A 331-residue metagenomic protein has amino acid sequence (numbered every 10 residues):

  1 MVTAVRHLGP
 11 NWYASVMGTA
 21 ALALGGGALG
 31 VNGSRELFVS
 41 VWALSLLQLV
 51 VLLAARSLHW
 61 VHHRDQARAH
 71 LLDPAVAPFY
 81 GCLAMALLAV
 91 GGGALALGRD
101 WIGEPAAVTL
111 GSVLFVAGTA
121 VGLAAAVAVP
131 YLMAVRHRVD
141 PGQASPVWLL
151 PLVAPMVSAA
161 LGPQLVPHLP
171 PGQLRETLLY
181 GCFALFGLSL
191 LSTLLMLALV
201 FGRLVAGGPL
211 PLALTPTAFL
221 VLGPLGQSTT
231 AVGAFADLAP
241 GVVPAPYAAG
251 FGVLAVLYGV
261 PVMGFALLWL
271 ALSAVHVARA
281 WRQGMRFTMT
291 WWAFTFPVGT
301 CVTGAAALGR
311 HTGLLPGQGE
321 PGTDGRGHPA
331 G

Functional and structural regions predicted by a protein language model:
M1-A28, W42, R64-G92, G111-F115 (+6 more regions): Juxtamembrane helix-loop boundaries in multi-pass membrane proteins
L29-R35, L169-L179, A239-G250, Q283 (+1 more regions): Extracellular/periplasmic helix-loop-helix junctions in multi-pass membrane proteins
L44-V61, A120-P130: Central hydrophobic cores of alpha-helical transmembrane segments in multi-pass inner-membrane proteins across all
L46, V262-G264, G319-G331: Small-residue-rich transmembrane alpha-helices that serve as helix-helix interface/gating elements in multipass
G92-V135: A generic, well-ordered mixed alpha/beta core segment in the N-terminal half of proteins
A117, W148-S273: Generic multipass alpha-helical transmembrane bundles of integral membrane proteins
A249-L314: Extended, compositionally biased non-globular segments
